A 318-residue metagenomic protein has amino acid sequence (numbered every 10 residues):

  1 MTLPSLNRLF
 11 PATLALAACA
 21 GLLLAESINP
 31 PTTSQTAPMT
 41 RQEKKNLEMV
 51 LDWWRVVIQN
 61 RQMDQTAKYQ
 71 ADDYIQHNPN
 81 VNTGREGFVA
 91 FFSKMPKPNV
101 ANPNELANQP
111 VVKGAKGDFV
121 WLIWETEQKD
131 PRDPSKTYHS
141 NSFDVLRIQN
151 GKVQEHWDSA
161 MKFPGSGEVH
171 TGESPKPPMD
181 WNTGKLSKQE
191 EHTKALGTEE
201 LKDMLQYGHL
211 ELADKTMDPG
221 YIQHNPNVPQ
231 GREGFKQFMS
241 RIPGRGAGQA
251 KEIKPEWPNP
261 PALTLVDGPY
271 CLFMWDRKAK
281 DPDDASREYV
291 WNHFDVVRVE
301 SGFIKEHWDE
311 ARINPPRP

Functional and structural regions predicted by a protein language model:
T2-T13: Bacterial N-terminal signal peptides that target proteins for export
P11-L22: Bacterial N-terminal signal peptides
E26-P318: C-terminal and inter-domain tail/linker signature
